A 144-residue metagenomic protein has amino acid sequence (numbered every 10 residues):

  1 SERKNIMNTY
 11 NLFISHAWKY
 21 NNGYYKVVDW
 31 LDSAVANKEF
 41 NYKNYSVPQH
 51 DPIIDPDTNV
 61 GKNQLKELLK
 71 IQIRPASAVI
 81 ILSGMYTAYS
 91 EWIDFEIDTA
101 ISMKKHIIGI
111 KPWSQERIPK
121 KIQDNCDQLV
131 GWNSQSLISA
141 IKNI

Functional and structural regions predicted by a protein language model:
E2-P75: Conserved N-terminal substructure of TIR/SEFIR domains
H16, S83, K111: Short beta-strand/turn micro-motifs composed of small residues that flank or help shape donor/cofactor-binding pockets
K62-K66, D94, S134: Structural motif corresponding to alpha-helix initiation and N-cap regions
V79-I80: Inter-motif core of Ras-like GTPase G domains
M85-S102: Conserved TIR/SEFIR loop-to-helix hotspot centered on a Trp-containing motif with a nearby acidic residue
M103-I110: A short helix->loop->beta-strand "cap" motif at the edges of active sites that frequently abuts
S114-L129: Glycine-rich, charge-decorated loop segments at or immediately adjacent to ligand/cofactor-binding or catalytic sites
L129-I144: C-terminal helix of von Willebrand factor
